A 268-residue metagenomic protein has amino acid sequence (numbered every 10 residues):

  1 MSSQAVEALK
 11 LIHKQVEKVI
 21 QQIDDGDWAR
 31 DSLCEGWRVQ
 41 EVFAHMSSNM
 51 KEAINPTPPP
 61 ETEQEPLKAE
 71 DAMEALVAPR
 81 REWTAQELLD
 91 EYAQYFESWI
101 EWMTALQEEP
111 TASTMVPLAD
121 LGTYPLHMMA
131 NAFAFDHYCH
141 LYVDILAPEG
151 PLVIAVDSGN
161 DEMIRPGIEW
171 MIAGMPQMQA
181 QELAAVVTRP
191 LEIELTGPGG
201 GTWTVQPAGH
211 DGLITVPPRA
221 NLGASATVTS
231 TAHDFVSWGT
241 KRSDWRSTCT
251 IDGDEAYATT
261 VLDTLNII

Functional and structural regions predicted by a protein language model:
M1-A44: An N-terminal domain-cap segment
M1-Q4, E52-A105, E109-T114: Short, helix-capping/interhelical loops that line the mouth of catalytic, cofactor-, or ligand-binding pockets
L9-V16, V39-I54, A78-A85, L89-M103 (+1 more regions): Alpha-helical transition-metal enzyme core signature, strongest for iron centers
A29-E70, P117-Q179: Short, contiguous alpha-helical
R165-P207: A glycine-rich beta-turn/hairpin centered on an aromatic-Pro dipeptide
T196-S225: Acidic/His-leaning functional-site neighborhoods
R219-I268: C-terminal interaction segments
